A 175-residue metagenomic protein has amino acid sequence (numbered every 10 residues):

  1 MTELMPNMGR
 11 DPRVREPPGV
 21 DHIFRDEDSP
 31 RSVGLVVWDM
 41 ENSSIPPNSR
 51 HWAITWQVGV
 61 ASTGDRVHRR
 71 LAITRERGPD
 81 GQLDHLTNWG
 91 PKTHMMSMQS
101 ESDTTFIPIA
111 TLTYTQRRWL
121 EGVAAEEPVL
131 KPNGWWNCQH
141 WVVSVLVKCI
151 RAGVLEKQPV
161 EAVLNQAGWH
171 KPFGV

Functional and structural regions predicted by a protein language model:
M1-P79: N-terminal accessory segments that precede or flank the first globular/catalytic domain
G9, G19, G34, G59 (+8 more regions): Residue-identity detector for glycine
G19, V33, P47, H51 (+5 more regions): Alpha-helical structural elements
G64-T111: Cysteine protease-like catalytic core of ubiquitin/ubiquitin-like
T93-V175: Active-site nucleophile-His-acid catalytic modules used for acyl/amide transfer and hydrolysis across diverse enzymes
